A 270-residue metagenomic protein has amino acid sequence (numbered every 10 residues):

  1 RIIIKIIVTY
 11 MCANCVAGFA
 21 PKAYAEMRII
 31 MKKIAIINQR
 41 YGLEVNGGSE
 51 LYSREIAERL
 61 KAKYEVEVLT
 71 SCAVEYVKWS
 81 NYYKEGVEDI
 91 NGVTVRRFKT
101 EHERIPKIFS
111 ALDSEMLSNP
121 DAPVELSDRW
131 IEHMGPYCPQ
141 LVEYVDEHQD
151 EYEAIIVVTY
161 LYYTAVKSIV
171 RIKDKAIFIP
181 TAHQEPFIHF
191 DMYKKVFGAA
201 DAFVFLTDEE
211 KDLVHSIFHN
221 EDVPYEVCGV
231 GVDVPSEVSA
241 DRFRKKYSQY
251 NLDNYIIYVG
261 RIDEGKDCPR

Functional and structural regions predicted by a protein language model:
V8, R28-K99, D150: N-terminal subdomain of nucleotide-sugar transferases
A35, V204, Q249-K266: Conserved donor-binding/catalytic core segment of Leloir-type glycosyltransferases
R40-L43, G231, V259-E264: Short donor-sugar binding/catalytic loops of nucleotide-sugar-dependent glycosyltransferases, especially enzymes
S71-E147: A conserved catalytic-core segment of Leloir-type glycosyltransferases
N81-G86, E237-N251: A short helix/loop element that forms part of the nucleotide-sugar donor recognition site in Leloir-type
E143-D146, T164, V170-R171, H183-F205 (+1 more regions): Membrane-proximal helix-turn-helix segments that form the acceptor-binding/catalytic region of lipid-linked
V170, M192-A199, K211-D233, Y250-D253: Helix-loop-beta element that forms the nucleotide-linked donor phosphate-binding surface in glycosyltransferases
H183-Q184, L206-E210, V227-V238, D263: Short beta-strand->alpha-helix junction loop in the catalytic core of nucleotide-activated group-transfer enzymes
